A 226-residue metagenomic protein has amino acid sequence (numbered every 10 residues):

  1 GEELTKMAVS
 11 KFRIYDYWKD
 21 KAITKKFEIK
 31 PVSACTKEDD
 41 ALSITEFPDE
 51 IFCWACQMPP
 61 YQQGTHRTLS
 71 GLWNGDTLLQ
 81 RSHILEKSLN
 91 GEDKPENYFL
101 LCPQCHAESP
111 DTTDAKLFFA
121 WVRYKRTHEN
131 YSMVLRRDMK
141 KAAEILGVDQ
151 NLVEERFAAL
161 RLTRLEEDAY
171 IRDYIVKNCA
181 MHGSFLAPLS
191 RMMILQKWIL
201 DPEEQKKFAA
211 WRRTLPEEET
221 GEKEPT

Functional and structural regions predicted by a protein language model:
G1-M7, T220-K223: N-terminal amphipathic/basic-hydrophobic helices that include classical n-h-c signal peptides and signal-anchor
L4-L69, N90-E92, E96: Short, charged surface segments at domain edges that flank catalytic/cofactor-binding sites
T5-A8, W73, P188, D201: Alpha-helical interaction segments
D20, G71, G75-D76, G147 (+1 more regions): Intrinsic-disorder/low-complexity loop/linker signature
P48, E96-N97, E108-T226: A detector for short metal-coordination/catalytic motifs
M58-L100, S109-R126: Histidine-centered nuclease catalytic patch
P103-Q104: Alpha-helical segments that scaffold the active site and NAD(P)H-binding pocket of short-chain dehydrogenase/reductase
